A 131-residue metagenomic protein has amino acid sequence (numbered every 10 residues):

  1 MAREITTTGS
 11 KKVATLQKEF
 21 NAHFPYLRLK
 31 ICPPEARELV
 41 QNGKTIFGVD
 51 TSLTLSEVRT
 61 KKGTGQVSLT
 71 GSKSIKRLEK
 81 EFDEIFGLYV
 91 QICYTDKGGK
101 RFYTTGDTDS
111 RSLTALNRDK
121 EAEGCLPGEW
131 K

Functional and structural regions predicted by a protein language model:
A2-K62: Acidic (E/D-rich), amphipathic helical modules within compact regulatory domains
K44-D96, K100-W130: Short, solvent-exposed interaction modules
